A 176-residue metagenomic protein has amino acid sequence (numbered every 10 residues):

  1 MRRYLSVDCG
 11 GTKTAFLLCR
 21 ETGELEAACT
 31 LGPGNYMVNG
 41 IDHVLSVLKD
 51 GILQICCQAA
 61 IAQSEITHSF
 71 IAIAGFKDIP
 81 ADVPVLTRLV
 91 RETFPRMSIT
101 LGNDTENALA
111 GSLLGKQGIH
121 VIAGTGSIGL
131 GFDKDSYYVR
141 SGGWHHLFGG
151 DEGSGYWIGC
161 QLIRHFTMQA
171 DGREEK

Functional and structural regions predicted by a protein language model:
M1, M97-V121: Conserved phosphate-binding catalytic cores of ATP/NTP-utilizing and phosphoryl-transfer enzymes
R3-D50, Y137-V139, G143-W144: Short glycine-rich, Thr/Ser-proximal phosphate-binding strand/loop in the N-terminal lobe of ATP-dependent enzymes
Y4-D8, I66-F70, T100, G118-I122 (+1 more regions): Short glycine-aspartate micro-motif
T14-L18, A110, H120, S127-F132: Short beta-strand scaffold segments in enzyme catalytic cores
S46, D50, R88, N107 (+1 more regions): Residues on a specific face of well-ordered alpha-helices
I55-T93, S112-L113: Short beta-strand-loop/turn "lid" adjacent to the catalytic site in phosphate-handling enzymes
V90-R91, F132, Y137: Active-site phosphate-binding/coordination module
Y137-K176: Glycine-rich phosphate-binding loop plus the immediately following alpha-helix
